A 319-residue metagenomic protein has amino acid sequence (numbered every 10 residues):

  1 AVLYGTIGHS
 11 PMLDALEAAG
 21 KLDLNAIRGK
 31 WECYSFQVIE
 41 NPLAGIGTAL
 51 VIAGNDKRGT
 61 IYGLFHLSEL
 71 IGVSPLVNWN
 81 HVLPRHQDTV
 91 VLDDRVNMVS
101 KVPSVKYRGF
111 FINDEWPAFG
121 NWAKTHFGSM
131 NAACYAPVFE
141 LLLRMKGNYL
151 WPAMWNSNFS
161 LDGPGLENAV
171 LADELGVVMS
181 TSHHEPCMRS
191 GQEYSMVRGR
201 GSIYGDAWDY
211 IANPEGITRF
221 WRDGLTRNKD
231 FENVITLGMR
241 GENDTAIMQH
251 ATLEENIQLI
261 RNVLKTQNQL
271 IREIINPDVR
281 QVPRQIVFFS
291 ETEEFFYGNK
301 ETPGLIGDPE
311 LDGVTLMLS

Functional and structural regions predicted by a protein language model:
A1-K101: Contiguous, structured surface segment used for ligand recognition
L3-H9, A53-N55, N113-D114, M154-N156 (+4 more regions): Structural motif
M12, T60-G63, F119-N121, P152 (+3 more regions): Short helix/loop capping segments that flank catalytic or ligand/cofactor-binding pockets
L76-G128, A133-A153: An acidic-aromatic substrate-binding cleft motif
L83-D94, G163-E174, G201-S319: Gly/Pro-rich turn-and-neighbor structural signature
R108-I112, L143, Y149-P152, M179-H183 (+3 more regions): Hydrophobic faces of well-ordered beta-strands that scaffold small-molecule active sites in alpha/beta enzyme cores
N156-C187: Aromatic-lined substrate-binding rim segments of carbohydrate-active enzymes
T181-P214: Active-site-proximal helices and loops of the catalytic beta/alpha 8
